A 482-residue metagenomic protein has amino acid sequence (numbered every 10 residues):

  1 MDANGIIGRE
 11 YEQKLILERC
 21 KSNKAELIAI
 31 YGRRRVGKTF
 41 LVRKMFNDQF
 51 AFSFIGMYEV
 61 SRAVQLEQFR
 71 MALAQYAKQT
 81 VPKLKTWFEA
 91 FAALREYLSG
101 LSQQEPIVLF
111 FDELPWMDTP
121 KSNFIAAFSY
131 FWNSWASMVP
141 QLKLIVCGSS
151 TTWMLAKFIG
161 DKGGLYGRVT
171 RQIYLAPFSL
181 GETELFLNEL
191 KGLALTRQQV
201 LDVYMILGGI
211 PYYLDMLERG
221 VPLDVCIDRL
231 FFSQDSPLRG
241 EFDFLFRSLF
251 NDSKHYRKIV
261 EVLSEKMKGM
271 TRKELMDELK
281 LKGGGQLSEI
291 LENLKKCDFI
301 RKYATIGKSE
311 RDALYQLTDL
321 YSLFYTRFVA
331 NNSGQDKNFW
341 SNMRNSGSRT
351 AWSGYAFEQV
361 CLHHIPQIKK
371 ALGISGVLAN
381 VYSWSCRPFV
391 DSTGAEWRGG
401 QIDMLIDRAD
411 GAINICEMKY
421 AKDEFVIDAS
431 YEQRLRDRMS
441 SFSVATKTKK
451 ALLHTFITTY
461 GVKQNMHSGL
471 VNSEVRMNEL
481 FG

Functional and structural regions predicted by a protein language model:
M1-M343, G347, H454: Phosphate-binding site recognition
G5, I306, A313-G482: A cross-kingdom feature that marks ATP-driven nucleic-acid transaction machinery
